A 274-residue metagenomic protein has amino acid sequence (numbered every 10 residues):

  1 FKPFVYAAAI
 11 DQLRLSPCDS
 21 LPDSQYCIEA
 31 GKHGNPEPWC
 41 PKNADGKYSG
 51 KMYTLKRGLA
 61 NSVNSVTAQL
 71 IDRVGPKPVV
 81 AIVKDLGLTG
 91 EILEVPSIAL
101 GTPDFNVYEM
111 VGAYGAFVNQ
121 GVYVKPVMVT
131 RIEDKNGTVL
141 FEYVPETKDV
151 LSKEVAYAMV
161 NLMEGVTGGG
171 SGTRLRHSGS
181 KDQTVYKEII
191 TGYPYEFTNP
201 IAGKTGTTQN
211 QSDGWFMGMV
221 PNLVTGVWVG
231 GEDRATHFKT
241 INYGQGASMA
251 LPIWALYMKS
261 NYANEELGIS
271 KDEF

Functional and structural regions predicted by a protein language model:
F1, L15, N106-V107, V111-F274: A penicillin-recognizing enzyme superfamily signal
F1-A9: Active/ligand-binding-proximal structured segments within catalytic/core domains that scaffold catalytic residues
I10-D19, T89-E91, N119-V124: Secondary-structure transition/capping motifs at alpha-helix termini and the adjoining loop/turn into the next element
L15-V79, Y123, E133-G165: Conserved catalytic neighborhood of penicillin-recognizing serine enzymes
S20-P22, R57, Q69-L70, I82 (+7 more regions): Structural recognition of the beta-strand scaffold that forms the well-ordered cores of secreted hydrolase catalytic
A30, I92, A235-K239: Extracytoplasmic/secreted cell-surface and envelope-processing proteins
G34-N43, K47, G75-Y114: Mid-domain, small-residue-enriched loop/turn segments at the edges of structured enzyme/sensor domains
